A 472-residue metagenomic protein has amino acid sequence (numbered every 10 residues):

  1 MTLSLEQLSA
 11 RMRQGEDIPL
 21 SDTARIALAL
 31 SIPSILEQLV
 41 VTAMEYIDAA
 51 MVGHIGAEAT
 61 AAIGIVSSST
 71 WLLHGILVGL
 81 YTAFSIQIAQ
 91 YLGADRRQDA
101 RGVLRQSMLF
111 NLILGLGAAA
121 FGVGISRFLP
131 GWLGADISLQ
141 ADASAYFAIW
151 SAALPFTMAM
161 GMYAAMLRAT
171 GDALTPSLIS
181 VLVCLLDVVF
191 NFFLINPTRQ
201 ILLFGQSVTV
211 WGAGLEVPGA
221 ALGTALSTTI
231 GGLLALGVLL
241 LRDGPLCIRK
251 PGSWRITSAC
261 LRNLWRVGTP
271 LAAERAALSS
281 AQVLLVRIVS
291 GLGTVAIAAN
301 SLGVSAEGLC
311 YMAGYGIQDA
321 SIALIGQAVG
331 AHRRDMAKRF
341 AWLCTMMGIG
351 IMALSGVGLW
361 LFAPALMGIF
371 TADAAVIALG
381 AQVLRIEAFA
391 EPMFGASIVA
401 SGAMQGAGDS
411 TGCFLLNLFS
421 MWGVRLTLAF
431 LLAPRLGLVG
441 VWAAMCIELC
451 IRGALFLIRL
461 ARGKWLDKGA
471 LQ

Functional and structural regions predicted by a protein language model:
M1-S34, I88-P155, L186, P197-T269 (+2 more regions): Short alpha-helical transmembrane segments in multi-pass integral membrane proteins
I18-A50, H54-I55, S68-Q87, L112-A119 (+5 more regions): N-terminal transmembrane alpha-helices
L28, I32, M44, L80 (+14 more regions): Residue-level signal for transmembrane alpha-helical positions in Major Facilitator Superfamily
A29-D48, I149, M160, S227-G231 (+4 more regions): Transmembrane helical elements of multi-pass membrane transporters/channels
L39-A61, P130-I137, F193-P197, S207-L215 (+5 more regions): Helix-terminus/linker motif at the lipid-water interface of multi-pass membrane proteins
Y46-A50, F128, M162-M166, V188-F193 (+8 more regions): Alpha-helical transmembrane segments of multipass membrane proteins
T60-A120, T157-P176, V286, A299-V357 (+2 more regions): Small-residue-rich hydrophobic transmembrane alpha-helices
S180-D187, S305-G308, L418-T427: Small-residue-enriched core segments of transmembrane alpha-helices in multipass membrane transport and channel
